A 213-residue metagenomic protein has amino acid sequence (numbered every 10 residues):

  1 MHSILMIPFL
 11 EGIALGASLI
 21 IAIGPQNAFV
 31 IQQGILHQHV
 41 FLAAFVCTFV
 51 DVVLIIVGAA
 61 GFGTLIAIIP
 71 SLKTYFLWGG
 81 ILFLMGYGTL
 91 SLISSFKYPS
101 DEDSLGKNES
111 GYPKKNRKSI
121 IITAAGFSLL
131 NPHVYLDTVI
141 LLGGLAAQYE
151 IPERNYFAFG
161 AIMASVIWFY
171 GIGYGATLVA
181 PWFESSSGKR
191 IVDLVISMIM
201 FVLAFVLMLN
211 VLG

Functional and structural regions predicted by a protein language model:
H2-T74, I140-E153: Juxtamembrane transmembrane-helix termini in multi-pass membrane transport proteins
M6, L10, L42, K114 (+2 more regions): Alpha-helical membrane-protein architecture signal
F41-F45, W78, Y156, I191-L194: Signature of the 12-TM Major Facilitator Superfamily
I56-A60, V166-W182: Transmembrane alpha-helical segments of integral membrane proteins
I69-G106, I162-G171, E184-G213: Selective transmembrane alpha-helices of multi-pass membrane proteins
N108, P113-T138: Selected transmembrane alpha-helices and immediately adjacent juxtamembrane segments of polytopic inner-membrane
E150-I167: Short alpha-helical packing/oligomerization segments
